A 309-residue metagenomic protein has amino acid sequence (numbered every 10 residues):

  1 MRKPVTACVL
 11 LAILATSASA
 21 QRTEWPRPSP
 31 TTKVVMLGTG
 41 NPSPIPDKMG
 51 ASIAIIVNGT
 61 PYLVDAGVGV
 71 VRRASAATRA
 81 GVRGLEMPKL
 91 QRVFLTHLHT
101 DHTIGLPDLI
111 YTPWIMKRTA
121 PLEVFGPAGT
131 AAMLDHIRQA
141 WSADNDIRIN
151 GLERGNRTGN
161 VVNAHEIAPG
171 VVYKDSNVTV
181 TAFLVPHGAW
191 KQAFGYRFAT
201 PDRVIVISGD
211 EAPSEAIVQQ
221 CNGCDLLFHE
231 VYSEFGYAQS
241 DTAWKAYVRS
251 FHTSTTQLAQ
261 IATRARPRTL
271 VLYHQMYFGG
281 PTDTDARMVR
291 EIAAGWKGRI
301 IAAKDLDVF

Functional and structural regions predicted by a protein language model:
M1-P4: Positively charged n-region of N-terminal signal peptides that target proteins for export
T6-A7, E234: Short amphipathic alpha-helical "recognition" segments used for binding
A7-T16: Bacterial N-terminal signal peptides
A12-I13, S75, Q220: Alpha-helical transmembrane segments and their juxtamembrane interfaces
Q21-V206, I217, A286-V308: Binuclear metal-dependent hydrolase catalytic cores
F194-G195, D202-V204, A212-D307: Cap/insert and terminal regions of metallo-dependent hydrolase folds
